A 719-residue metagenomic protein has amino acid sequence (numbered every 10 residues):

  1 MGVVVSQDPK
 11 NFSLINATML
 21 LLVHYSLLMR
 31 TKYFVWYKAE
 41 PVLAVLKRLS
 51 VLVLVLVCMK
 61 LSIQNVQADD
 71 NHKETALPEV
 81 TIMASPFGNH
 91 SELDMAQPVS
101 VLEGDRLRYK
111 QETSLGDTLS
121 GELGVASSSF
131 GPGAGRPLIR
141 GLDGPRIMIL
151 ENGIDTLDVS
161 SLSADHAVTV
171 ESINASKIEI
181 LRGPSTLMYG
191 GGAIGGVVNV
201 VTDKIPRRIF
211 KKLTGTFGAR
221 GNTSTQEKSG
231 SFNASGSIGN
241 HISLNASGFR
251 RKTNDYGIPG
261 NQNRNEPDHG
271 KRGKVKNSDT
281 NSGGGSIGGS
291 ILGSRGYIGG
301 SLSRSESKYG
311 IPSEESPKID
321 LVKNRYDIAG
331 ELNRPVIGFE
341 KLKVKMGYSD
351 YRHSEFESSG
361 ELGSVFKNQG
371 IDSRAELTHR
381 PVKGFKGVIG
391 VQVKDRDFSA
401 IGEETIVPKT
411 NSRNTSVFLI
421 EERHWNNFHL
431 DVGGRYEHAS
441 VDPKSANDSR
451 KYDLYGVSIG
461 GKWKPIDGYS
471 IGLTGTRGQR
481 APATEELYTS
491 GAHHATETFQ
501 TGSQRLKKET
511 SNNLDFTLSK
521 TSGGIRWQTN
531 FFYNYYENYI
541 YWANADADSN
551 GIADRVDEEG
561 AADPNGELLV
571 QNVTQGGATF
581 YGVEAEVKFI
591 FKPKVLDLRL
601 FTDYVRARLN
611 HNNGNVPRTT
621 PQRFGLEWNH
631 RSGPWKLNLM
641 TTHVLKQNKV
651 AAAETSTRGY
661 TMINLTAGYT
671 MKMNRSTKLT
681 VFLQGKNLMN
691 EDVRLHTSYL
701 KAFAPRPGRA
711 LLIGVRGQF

Functional and structural regions predicted by a protein language model:
P78-R108: N-terminal periplasmic "start-of-domain" segments of outer-membrane beta-barrel proteins
D155-R182: Short acidic/polar hinge/loop motifs at secondary-structure boundaries that mediate gating or recognition
G215-N222, S229, N233-L321: Periplasmic-side early beta-strands and strand-to-turn transitions of outer-membrane beta-barrels
N254, Q479, Y535-N538, Y581 (+1 more regions): C-terminal beta-signal and adjacent terminal beta-strands/loops of Gram-negative outer-membrane beta-barrel proteins
K276-S282, R295-L342, Y348-G370, E403-E404 (+2 more regions): Flexible loop and strand-edge segments within Gram-negative outer membrane beta-barrel domains
N277-S278, G370-L377, S416-F418, S503-K507 (+5 more regions): Outer membrane beta-barrel strand-and-loop segments of large Gram-negative receptors, especially TonB-dependent
E306-K308, D350, H438-S445, S449 (+6 more regions): Surface-exposed extracellular loop regions of Gram-negative outer-membrane beta-barrel proteins, predominantly
F385-G387, N427-L430, F532-Y536, A561-K649 (+1 more regions): Gram-negative outer-membrane beta-barrel transporters
